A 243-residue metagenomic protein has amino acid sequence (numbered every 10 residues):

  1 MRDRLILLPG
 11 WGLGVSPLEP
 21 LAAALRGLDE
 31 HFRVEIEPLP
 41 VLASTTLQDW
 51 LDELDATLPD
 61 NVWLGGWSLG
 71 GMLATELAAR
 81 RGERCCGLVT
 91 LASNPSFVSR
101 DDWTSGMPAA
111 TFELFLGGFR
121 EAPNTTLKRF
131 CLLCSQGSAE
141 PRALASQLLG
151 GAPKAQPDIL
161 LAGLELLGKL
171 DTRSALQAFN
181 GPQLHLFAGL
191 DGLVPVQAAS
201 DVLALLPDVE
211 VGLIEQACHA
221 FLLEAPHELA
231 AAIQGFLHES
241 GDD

Functional and structural regions predicted by a protein language model:
M1-L47: Conserved HGGG/HGGXW glycine-rich cap/lid loop of the alpha/beta-hydrolase fold
L8-W11, W67, F187-A188: The conserved beta1-alpha1 loop
S16, G192-A198: Conserved alpha/beta-hydrolase "acid-adjacent" motif
G66-G70, A74: Gly/Ala-rich beta-loop-alpha elbow adjacent to hydrolase catalytic centers
C85-G118, I159-A162: Flexible "cap/lid" loop of the alpha/beta hydrolase fold
R120-L170, S174-A175: Conserved alpha/beta-hydrolase catalytic His-Asp/Glu region
F179, H185-F187, D191: Short beta-strand/loop motif that positions the catalytic acidic residue of the alpha/beta-hydrolase fold
A217-A230: Catalytic histidine-centered segment of alpha/beta-hydrolase-like enzymes
